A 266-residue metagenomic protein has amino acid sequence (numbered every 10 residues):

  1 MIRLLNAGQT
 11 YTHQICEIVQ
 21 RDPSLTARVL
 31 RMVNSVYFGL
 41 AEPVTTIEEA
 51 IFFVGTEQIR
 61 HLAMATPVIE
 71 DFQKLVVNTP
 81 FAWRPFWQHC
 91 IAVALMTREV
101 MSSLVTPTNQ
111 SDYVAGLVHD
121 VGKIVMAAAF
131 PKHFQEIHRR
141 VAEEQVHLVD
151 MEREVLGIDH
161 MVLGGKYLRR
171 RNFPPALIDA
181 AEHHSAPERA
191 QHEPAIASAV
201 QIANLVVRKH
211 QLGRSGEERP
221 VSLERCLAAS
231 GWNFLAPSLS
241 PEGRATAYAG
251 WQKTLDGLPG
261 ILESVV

Functional and structural regions predicted by a protein language model:
M1-E224: Conserved alpha-helical "signature site" that marks functionally important helical segments or helix/loop junctions
G216, R225-V266: Terminal helices and disordered tails flanking the catalytic cores of nucleotide-processing hydrolases
